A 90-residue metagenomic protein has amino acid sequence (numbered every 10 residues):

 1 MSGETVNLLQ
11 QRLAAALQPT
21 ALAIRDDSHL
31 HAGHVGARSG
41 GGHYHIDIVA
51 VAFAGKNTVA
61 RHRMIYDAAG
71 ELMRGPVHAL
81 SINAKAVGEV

Functional and structural regions predicted by a protein language model:
M1, F53-A54: Glycine-/small-residue-rich active-site loops that bind phosphorylated ligands and cofactors
M1-A37: N-terminal first-folded block
Q18-T20, G40-Y44, P76-L80: A generic structural signal for short beta-strands and their flanking turns/coil linkers
R25, D47-V49, N83-K85: Solvent-exposed beta-strand sheet faces enriched in polar/charged residues
L30, V51, V87-E89: Residues within mature, well-folded domains
G33-V51: A short, structured beta-strand/loop element
K56-V90: C-terminal structural segments of small proteins and small subunits
